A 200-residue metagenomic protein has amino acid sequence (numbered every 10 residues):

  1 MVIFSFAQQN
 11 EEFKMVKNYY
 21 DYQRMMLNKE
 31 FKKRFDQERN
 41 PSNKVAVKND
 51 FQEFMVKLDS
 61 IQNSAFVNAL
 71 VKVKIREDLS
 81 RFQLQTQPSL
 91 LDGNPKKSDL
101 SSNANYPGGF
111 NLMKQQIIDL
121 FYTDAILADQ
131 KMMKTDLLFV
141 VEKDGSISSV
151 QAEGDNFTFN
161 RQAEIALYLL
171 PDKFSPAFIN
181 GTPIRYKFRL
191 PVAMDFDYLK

Functional and structural regions predicted by a protein language model:
I3-A7: Sec/Tat signal peptide C-region and signal peptidase I cleavage site
Q8-K200: Charge-biased low-complexity segments
